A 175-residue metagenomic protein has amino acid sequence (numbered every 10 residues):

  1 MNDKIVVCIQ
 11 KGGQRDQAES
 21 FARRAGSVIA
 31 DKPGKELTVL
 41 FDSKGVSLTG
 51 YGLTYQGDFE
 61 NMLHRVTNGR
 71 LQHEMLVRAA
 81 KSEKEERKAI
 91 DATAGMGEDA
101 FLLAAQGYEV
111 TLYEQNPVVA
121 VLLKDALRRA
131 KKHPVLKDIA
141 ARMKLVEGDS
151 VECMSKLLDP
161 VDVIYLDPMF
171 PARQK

Functional and structural regions predicted by a protein language model:
M1-A89, E98, A105: S-adenosyl-L-methionine
L40, Y165-L166: Redox-cofactor binding/interface segments in oxidoreductases and associated redox assembly factors
K88, E109, R142: Residues at the starts of beta-strands that form the adenosine-phosphate
A92: Conserved beta-strand/loop positions that form the S-adenosyl-L-methionine
A105-Y108, K175: Acidic/polar active-site rim loop that often engages polyanionic ligands
Y113-Y165: S-adenosyl-L-methionine
P168-K175: Mobile active-site "lid"/loop adjacent to the S-adenosyl-L-methionine
